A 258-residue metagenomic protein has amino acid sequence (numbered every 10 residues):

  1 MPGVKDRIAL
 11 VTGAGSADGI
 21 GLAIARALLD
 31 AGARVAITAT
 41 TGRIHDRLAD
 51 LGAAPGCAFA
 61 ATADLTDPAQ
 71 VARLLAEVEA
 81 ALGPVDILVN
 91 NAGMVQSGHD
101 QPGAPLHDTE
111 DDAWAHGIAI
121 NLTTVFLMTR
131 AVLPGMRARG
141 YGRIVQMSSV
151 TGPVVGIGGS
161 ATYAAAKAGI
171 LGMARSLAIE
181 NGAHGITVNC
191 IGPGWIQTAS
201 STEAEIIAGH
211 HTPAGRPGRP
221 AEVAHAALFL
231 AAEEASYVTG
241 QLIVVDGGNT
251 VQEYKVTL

Functional and structural regions predicted by a protein language model:
P2-A36: Canonical Rossmann dinucleotide-binding motif of NAD(H)/NADP(H)-dependent dehydrogenases/reductases, specifically
G13-A17, V95-G98, D111, R143-G169 (+1 more regions): Catalytic loop of short-chain dehydrogenase/reductase
T62-L74, D111, A221-E222: The beta1-alpha1 cofactor-binding region of Rossmann-like NAD(H)/NADP(H)-dependent oxidoreductases
G98-L106, E110-A115, A208: Substrate-binding pocket helix/loop in short-chain dehydrogenase/reductase
G103, L228, T239-L258: Short C-terminal tail/terminal secondary-structure segment of NAD(P)H-dependent dehydrogenase/reductase domains
H107-F126, Y141, V145, I170 (+1 more regions): Catalytic Tyr-X3-Lys loop
T129-R130, R175: A short, exposed helix-loop element centered on a Lys and neighboring polar residues
A183, C190, I206-V238, V245-G247: C-terminal helical subdomain
